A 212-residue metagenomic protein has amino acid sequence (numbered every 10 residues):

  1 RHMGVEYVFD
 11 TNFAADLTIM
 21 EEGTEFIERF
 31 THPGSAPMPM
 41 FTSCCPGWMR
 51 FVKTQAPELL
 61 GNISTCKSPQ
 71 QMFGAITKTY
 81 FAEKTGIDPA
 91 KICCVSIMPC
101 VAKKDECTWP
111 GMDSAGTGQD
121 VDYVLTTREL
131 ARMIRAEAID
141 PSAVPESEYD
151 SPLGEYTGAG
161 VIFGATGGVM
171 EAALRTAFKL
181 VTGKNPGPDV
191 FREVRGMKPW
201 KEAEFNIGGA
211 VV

Functional and structural regions predicted by a protein language model:
R1-V212: Iron-sulfur-associated redox domains of electron-transfer enzymes in respiratory and anaerobic energy metabolism
